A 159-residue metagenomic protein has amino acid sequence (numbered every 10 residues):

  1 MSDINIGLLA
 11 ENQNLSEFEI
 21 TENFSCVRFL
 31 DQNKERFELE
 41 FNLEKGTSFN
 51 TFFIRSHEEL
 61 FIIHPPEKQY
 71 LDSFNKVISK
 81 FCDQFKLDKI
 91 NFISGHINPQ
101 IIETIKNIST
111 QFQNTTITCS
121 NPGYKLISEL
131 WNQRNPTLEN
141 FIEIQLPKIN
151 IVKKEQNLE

Functional and structural regions predicted by a protein language model:
D3-I4, E38-L43, I93-H96: Short, flexible loop segments at the rims of nucleotide/cofactor-binding pockets, characterized by
D3-I6, F18-I20, F112-E159: Metallo-beta-lactamase
L9-E11: N-terminal, charge-rich interaction modules
N14: Catalytic loop of the DD-peptidase/beta-lactamase superfamily, centered on the K-T-G motif and neighboring
E17-C82: Conserved beta-strand hairpin/beta-sheet module of binuclear metal-dependent hydrolase folds, prominently
S25-V27, F61, I93, T118 (+1 more regions): Hydrophobic/aromatic beta-strand patches that form the interior of the parallel beta-sheet core in alpha/beta enzyme
K68-C119: Active-site metal-binding motif and surrounding structural segment of the metallo-beta-lactamase
